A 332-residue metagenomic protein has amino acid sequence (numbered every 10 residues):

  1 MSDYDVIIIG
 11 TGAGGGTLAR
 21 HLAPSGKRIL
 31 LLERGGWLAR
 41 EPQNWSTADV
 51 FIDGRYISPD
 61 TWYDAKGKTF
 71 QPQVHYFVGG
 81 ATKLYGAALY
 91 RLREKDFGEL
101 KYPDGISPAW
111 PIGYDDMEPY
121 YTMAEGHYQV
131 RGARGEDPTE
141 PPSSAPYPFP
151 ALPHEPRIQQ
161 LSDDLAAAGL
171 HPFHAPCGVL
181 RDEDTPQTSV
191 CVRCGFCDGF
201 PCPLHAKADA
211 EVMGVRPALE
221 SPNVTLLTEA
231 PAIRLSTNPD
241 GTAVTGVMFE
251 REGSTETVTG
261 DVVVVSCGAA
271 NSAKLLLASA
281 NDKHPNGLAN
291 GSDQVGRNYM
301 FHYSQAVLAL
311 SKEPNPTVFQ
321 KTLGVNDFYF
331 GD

Functional and structural regions predicted by a protein language model:
D3, S58-Q73, S254-G260, D327: Short, hydrophobic/aliphatic alpha-helical segments
V6-L31: N-terminal Rossmann-like FAD-binding beta1-loop-alpha1 element of flavoenzymes
P24, G35-R40, N44-W45, S221 (+2 more regions): Glycine-rich loop(s) and the adjacent beta-strand/alpha-helix scaffold that form part
L31-R34, A81: Hydrophobic or amphipathic alpha-helical targeting/insertion segments
V50-P138, K312, F319: Redox-cofactor-proximal catalytic regions of oxidoreductases
A65, K101-A232: Conserved redox-cofactor binding core of oxidoreductases
Q73-H75, H205, G296-M300: Short Gly/Pro-enriched turn/cap motifs at secondary-structure boundaries
K312-D332: Glycine-rich, aromatic-lined ligand/substrate-binding cores of catalytic and carbohydrate-binding domains
